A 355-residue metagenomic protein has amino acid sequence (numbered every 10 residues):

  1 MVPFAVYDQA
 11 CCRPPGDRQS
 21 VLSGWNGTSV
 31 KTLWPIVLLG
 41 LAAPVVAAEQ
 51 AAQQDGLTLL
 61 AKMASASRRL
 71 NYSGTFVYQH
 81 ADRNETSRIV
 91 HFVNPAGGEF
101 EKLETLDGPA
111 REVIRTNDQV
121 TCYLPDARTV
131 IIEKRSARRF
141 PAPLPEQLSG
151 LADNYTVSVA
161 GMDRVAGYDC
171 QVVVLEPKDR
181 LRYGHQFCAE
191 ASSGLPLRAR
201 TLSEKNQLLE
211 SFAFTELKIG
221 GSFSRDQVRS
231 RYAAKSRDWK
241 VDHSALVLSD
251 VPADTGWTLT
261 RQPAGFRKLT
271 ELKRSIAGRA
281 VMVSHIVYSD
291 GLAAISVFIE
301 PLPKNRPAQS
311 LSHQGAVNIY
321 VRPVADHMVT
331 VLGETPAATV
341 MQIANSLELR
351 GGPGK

Functional and structural regions predicted by a protein language model:
C11-C12: Cysteine-centered motifs
A42-P44: N-terminal signal peptide c-region/cleavage motif recognized by signal peptidases
A48-R128, D153-L202: N-terminal mature ectodomain segment of secretory-pathway/periplasmic proteins
C122-P143: Acidic/charged, solvent-exposed loop-and-adjacent secondary-structure segments enriched in E/D, K/R, S/T, and G/P
S193-L195, L202, N206-R225, T330-K355: Surface-exposed amphipathic alpha-helical segments
R237-A325, A337-A338: Short, solvent-exposed recognition patches
